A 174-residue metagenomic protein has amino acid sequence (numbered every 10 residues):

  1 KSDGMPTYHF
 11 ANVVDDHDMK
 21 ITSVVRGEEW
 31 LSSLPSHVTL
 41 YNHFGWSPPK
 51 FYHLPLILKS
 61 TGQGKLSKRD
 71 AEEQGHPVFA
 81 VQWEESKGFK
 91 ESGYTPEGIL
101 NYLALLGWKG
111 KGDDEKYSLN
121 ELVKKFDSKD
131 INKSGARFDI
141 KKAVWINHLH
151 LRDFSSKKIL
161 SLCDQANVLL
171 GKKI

Functional and structural regions predicted by a protein language model:
K1-H53, Q74: Divalent-metal (Mg2+/Mn2+/Ca2+)-assisted nucleotide/phosphate chemistry catalytic cores
S32, H43-I174: Catalytic adenosine-cofactor/nucleotide-binding cores of aminoacyl-tRNA synthetases and other
